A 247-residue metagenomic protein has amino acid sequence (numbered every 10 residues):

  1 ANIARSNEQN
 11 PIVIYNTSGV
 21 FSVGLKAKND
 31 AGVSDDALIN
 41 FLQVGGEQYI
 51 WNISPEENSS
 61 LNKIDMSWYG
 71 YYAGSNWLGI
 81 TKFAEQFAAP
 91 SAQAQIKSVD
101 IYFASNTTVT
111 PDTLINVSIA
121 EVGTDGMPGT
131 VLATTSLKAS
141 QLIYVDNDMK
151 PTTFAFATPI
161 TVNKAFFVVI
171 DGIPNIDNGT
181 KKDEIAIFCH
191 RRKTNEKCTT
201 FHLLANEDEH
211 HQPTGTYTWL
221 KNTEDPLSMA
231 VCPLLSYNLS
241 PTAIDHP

Functional and structural regions predicted by a protein language model:
A1-I14: Surface-exposed, flexible coil segments in extracellular/virion-facing regions
N16-V20, I160-V162: Surface-exposed, short loops/turns at beta-strand junctions within beta-sandwich domains
K28-V33: Short, solvent-exposed loop/turn segments at the edges of extracellular beta-sandwich modules
D36-V44: C-terminal edge beta-strand
G46-T124, A165, D171-S240: Beta-sheet-rich sandwich/jelly-roll-like modules and their strand-loop junctions
V145-A165, I173-I176: Short, surface-exposed tryptophan/glycine-enriched loops that mediate extracellular molecular recognition
